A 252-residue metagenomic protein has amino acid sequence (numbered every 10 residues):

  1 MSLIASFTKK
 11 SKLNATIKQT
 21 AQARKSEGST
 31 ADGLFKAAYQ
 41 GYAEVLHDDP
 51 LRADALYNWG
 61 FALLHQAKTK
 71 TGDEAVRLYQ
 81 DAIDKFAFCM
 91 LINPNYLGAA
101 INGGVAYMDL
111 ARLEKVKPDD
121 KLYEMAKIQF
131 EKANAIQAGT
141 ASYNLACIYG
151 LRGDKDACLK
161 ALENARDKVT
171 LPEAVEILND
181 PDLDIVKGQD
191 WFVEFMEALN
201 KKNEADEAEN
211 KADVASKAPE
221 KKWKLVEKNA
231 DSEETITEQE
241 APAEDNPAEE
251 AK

Functional and structural regions predicted by a protein language model:
M1-T8, E173-K252: Terminal, low-structured helical/coil segments at or just beyond the last alpha-helical repeat
S2-S26, D49-T69, N95-L113, G139-C147: Amphipathic alpha-helical repeat scaffolds of TPR domains
S26, T30, R52, T69-D73 (+7 more regions): Alpha-solenoid repeat scaffolds
G28-G41, K68-F88, R112-E131, D154-A161: Structural signature of tandem alpha-helical TPR/SEL1-like repeats, specifically the intra-repeat loop/turn
D48, I92, N134-I136, K168: Structural marker of alpha-solenoid helical repeat scaffolds
F61-A62, A100-D109, C147-R152, P172-A198: TPR/TPR-like alpha-solenoid helical repeat scaffolds
G139-V169: Sterile Alpha Motif
